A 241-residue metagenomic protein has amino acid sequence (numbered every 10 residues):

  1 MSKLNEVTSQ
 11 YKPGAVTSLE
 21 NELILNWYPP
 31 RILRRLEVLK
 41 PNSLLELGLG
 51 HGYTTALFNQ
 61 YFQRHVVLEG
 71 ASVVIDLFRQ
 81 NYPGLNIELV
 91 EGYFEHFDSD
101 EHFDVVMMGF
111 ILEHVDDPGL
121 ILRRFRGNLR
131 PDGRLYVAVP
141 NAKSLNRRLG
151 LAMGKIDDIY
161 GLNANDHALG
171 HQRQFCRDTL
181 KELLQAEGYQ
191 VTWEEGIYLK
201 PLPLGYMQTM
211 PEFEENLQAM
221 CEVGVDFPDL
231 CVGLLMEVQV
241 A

Functional and structural regions predicted by a protein language model:
M1, V240-A241: Non-catalytic N-terminal targeting/anchoring module and adjacent flexible stem/linker that precedes the structured
M1-E101, V105-G109, L122, G196-L199 (+2 more regions): Conserved N-terminal segment of class I S-adenosyl-L-methionine
A15-L23, W27, Y53, Y82 (+3 more regions): S-adenosyl-L-methionine-dependent methyltransferase catalytic module, highlighting the catalytic core
N42, D132-G133: Surface-exposed loop/turn positions
N59-Q63, D116, R130: Short conserved AdoMet
F110-H114: A short His-aromatic
